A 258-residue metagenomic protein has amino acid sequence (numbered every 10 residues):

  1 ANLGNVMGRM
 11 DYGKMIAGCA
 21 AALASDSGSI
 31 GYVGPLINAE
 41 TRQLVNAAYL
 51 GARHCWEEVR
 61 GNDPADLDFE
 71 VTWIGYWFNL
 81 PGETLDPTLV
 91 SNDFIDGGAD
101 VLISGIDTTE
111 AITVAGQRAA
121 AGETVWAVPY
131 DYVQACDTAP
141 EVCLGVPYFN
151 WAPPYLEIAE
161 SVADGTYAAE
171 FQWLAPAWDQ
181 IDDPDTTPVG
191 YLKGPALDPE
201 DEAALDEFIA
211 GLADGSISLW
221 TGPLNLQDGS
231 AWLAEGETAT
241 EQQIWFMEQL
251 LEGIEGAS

Functional and structural regions predicted by a protein language model:
A1-S258: A residue-level marker of the well-folded mature domains of exported/periplasmic proteins
